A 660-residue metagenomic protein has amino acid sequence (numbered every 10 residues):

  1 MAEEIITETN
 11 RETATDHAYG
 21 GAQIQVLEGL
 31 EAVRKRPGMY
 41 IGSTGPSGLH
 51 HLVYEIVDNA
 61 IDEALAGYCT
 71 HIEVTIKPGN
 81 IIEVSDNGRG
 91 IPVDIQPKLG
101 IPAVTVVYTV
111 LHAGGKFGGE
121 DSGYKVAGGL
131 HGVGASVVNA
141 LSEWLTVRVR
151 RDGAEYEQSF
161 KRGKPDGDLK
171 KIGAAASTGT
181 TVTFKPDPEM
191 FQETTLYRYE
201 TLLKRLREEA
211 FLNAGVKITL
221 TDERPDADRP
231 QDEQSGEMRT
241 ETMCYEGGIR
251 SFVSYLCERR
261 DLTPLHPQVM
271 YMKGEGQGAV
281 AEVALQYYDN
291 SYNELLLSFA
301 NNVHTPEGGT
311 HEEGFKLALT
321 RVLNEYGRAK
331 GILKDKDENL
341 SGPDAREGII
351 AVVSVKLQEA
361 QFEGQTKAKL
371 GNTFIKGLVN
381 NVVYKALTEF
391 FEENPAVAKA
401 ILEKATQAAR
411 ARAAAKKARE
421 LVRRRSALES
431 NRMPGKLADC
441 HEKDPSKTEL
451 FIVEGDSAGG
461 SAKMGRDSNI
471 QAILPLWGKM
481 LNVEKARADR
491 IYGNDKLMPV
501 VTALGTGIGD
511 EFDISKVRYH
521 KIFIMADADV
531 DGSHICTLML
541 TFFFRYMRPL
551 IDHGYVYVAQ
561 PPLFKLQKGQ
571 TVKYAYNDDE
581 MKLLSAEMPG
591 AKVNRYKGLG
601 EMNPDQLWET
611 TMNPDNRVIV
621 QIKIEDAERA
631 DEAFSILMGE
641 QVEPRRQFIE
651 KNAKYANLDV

Functional and structural regions predicted by a protein language model:
M1-A22, L30, L52-Y54, D62-A64 (+11 more regions): GHKL-family ATPase ATP-binding module
K35-Y54, K125: Conserved short strand/loop->alpha-helix "switch" segment adjacent to the catalytic nucleotide/phosphoryl-transfer site
Y40-G48, P92-K98, V303-T310, I375 (+1 more regions): Flexible beta-alpha connector loops of hexameric P-loop NTPases
D62-E63, G90-I91, V530-D531: Residues immediately C-terminal
I91-G114: Short conserved segment of the HATPase_c
R410-E429, D444-E449, G460, M464-R466 (+1 more regions): C-terminal interaction appendages of subunits in large macromolecular complexes
